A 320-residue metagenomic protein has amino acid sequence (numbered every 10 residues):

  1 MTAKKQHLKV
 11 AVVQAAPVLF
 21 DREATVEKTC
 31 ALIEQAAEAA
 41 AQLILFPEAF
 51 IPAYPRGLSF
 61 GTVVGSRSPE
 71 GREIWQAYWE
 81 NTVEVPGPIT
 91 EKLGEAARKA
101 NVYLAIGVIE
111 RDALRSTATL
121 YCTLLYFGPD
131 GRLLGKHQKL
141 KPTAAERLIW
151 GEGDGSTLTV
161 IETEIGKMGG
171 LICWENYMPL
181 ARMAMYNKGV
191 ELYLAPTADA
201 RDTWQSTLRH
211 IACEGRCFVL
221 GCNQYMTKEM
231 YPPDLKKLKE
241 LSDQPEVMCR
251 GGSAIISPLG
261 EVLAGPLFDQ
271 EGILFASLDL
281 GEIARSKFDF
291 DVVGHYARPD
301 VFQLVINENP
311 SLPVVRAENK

Functional and structural regions predicted by a protein language model:
M1-L43: N-terminal glycine-/serine-/threonine-rich phosphate-binding loop
A3, Q224-K320: C-terminal beta-strand edge segments of enzyme domains
A16, F50, I109-E110, Y177 (+3 more regions): Catalytic metal-binding/acid-base residues of hydrolase active sites
R22, E34-P129, D199-R201, Q205-G215: Cys-nucleophile CN-hydrolase/nitrilase-fold catalytic domain and related Cys-dependent amidase chemistry that acts on
Q42, E191, F218: Short acidic/polar active-site loop segments enriched in Thr and Asp
P52, S59, L125, H137-K141 (+2 more regions): Short beta->alpha transition motifs characteristic of CBS
E84-K99, E110-E191, P196-H210, D289: Active-site catalytic loop in hydrolytic enzyme cores
I106-V108, C122-Y126, T159, G221 (+2 more regions): Short beta-strand scaffold segments in enzyme catalytic cores
